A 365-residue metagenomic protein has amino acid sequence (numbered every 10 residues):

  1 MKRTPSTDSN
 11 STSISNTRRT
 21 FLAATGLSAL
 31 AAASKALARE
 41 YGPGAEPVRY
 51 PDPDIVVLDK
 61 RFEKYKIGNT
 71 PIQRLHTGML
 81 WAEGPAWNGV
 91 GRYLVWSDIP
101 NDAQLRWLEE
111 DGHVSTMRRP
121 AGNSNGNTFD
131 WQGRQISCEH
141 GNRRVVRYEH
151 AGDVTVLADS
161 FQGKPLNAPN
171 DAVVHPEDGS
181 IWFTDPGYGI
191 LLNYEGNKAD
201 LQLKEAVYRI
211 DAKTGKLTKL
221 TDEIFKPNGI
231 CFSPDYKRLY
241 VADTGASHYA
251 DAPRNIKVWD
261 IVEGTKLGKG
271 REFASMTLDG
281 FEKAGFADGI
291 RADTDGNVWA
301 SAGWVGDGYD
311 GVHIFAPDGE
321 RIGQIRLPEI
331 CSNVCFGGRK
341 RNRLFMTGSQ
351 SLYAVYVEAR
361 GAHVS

Functional and structural regions predicted by a protein language model:
T4-S28: N-terminal secretory signal peptides and thylakoid transit peptides that target proteins across membranes
E40-T70, V364: Blade/loop signatures of beta-propeller domains
Y65-T77, H113-P120, A151-G163, I210-K226 (+2 more regions): Blade-edge beta-strand/turn elements of extracellular beta-propeller and related beta-sheet repeat scaffolds
T77-R92, P120-E139, R144, Q162-I181 (+7 more regions): Beta-rich, blade/repeat-based domains predominating in secreted/periplasmic proteins but also intracellular
P100, G141, L191-L203, H248-R254 (+1 more regions): Short, solvent-exposed loop/turn segments at conserved positions within beta-propeller repeat blades
A103-L105, R144-V146, A206-Y208, N255-K257 (+2 more regions): A short loop-to-beta-strand structural motif that recurs across blades of beta-propeller domains
W259-T265, V357-A362: Short loop/turn segments immediately following beta-strands, especially the blade-tip and inter-blade linker loops
G337-S365: Blade-level signature of beta-propeller repeat domains, shared across WD40, Kelch, NHL, RCC1 and BNR/Asp-box propellers
